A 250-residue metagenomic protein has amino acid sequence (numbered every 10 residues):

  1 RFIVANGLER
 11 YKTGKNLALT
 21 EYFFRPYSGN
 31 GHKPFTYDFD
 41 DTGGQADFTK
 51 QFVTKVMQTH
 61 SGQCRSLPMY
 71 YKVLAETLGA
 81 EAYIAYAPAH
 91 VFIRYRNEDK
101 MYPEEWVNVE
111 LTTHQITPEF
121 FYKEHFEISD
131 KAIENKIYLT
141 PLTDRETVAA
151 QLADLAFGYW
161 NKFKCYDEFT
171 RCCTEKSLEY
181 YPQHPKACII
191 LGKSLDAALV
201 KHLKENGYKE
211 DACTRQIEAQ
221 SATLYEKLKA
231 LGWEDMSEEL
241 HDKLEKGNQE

Functional and structural regions predicted by a protein language model:
R1-T54: Secondary-structure boundary elements
P34-V91: Active-site neighborhood of thiol-dependent amide/isopeptide-bond enzymes
S66-E134: Hydrophobic/aromatic-rich core segments of domains that either
N97, K201-L228: Short coil/linker segments at helix-helix boundaries
H125-I133, W160-T174: Helix-turn-helix repeat elements of alpha-solenoid scaffolds
E134, Y138-K162, Q183-E205, E234-N248: Amphipathic alpha-helical repeat scaffolds of TPR domains
C172-C173, Y180, I190, I217-L224: Alpha-helical solenoid repeat scaffolds, predominantly canonical TPR units
R215-E250: Terminal, low-structured helical/coil segments at or just beyond the last alpha-helical repeat
